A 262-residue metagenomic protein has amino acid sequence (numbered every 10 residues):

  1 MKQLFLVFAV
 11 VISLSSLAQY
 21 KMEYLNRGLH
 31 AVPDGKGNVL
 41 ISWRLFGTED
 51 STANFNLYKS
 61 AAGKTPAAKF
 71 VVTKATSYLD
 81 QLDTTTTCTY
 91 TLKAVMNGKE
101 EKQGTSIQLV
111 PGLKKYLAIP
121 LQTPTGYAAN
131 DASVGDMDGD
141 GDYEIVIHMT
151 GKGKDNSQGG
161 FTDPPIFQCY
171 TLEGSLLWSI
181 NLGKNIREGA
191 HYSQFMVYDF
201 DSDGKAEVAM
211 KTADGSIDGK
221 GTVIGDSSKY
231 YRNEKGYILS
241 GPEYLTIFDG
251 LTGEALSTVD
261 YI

Functional and structural regions predicted by a protein language model:
M1-Y20: Bacterial Sec-dependent N-terminal signal peptides
M22-R27, K36-N38, L45-D50, S60 (+2 more regions): Beta-propeller-forming repeat regions
N54-L57: Short beta-strand elements bearing conserved aromatic residues within extracellular beta-rich modules
